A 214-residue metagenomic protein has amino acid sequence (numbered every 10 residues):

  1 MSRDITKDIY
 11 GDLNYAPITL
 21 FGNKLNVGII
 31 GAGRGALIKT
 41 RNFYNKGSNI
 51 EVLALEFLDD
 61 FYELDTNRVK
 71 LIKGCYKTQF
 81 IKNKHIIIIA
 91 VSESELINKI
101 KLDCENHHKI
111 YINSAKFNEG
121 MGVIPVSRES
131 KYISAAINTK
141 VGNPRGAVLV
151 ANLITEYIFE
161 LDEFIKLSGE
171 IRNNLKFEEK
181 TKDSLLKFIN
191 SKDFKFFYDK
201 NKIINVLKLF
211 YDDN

Functional and structural regions predicted by a protein language model:
R3-G22, P125: A short, basic/flexible loop-to-alpha-helix module at the beginning of a structural domain
Y15-Y44, V52, L167-K182, N190-D193: Glycine-rich adenosine-cofactor-binding loop
I38, K46-E63: NAD(P)-binding Rossmann-fold cofactor-contacting core
G47-E51, K84-S94, I133-G142: Short beta-strand and adjoining strand-loop segment in the mid-core of the Rossmann-like NAD(P)-dependent dehydrogenase
G74-T78: Conserved SAM/SAH-binding loop
I86-V91, I97-V123: ADP-ribose/adenylate-binding Rossmann-like module
H108, I112-D162: E1/E1-like adenylate-forming module used to activate ubiquitin-like modifiers and sulfur-carrier proteins
T139-N214: An accessory alpha-helical subdomain
